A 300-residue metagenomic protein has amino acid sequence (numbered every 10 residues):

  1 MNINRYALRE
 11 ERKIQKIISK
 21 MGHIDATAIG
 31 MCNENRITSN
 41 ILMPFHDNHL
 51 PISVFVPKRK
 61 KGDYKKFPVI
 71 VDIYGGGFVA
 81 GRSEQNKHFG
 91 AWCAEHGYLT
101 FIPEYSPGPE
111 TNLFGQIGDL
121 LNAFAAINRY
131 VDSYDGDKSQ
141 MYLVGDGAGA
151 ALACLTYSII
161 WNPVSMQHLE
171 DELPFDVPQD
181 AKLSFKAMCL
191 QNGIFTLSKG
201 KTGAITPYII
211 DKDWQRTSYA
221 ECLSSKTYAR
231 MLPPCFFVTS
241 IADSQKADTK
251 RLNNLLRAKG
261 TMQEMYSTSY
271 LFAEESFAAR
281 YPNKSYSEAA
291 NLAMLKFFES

Functional and structural regions predicted by a protein language model:
M1-S300: Alpha/beta-hydrolase superfamily serine-hydrolase fold, recognizing
